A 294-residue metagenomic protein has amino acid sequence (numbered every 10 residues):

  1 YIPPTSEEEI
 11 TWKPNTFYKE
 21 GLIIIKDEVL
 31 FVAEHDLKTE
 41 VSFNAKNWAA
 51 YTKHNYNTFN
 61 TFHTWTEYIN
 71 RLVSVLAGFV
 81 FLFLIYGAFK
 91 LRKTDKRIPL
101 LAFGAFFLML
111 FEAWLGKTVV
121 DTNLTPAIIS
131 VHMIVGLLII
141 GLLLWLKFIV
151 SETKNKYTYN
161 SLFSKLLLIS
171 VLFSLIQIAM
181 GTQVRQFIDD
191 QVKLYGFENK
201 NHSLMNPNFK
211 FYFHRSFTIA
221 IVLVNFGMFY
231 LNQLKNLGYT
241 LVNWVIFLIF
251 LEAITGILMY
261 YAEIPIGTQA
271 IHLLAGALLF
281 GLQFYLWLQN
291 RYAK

Functional and structural regions predicted by a protein language model:
Y1-K294: Polytopic transmembrane helical bundles with strong interfacial aromatic enrichment
